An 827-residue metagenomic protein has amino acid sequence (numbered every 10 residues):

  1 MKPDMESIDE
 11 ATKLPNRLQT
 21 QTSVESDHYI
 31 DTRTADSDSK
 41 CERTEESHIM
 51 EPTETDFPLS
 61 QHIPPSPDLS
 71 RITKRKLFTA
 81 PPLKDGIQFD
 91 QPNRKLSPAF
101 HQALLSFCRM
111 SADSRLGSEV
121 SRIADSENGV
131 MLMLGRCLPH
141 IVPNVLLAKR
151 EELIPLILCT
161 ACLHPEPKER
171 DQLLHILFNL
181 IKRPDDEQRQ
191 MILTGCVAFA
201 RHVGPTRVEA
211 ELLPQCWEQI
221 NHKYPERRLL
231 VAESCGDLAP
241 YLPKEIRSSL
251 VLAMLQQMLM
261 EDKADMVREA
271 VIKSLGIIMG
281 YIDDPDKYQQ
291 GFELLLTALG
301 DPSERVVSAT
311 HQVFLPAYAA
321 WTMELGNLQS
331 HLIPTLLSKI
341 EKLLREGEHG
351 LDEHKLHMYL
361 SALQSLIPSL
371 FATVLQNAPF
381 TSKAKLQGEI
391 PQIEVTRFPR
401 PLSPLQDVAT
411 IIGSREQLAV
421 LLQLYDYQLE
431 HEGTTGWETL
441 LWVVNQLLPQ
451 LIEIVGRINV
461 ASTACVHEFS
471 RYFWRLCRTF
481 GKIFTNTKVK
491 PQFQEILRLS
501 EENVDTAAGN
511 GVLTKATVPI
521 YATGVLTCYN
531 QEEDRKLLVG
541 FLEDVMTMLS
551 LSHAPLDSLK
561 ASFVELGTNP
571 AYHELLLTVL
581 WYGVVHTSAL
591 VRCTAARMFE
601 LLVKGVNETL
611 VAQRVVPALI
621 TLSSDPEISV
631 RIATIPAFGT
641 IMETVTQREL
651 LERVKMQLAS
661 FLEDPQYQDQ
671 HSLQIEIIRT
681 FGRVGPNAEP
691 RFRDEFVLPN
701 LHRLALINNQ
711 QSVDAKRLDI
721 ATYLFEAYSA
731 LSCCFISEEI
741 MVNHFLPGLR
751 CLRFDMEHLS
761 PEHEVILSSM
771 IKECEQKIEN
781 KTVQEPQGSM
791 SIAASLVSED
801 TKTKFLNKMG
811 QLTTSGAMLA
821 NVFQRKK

Functional and structural regions predicted by a protein language model:
M1-K827: Extended, low-complexity, acidic/polar intrinsically disordered regions that flank or interrupt HEAT/TOG/ARM solenoid
